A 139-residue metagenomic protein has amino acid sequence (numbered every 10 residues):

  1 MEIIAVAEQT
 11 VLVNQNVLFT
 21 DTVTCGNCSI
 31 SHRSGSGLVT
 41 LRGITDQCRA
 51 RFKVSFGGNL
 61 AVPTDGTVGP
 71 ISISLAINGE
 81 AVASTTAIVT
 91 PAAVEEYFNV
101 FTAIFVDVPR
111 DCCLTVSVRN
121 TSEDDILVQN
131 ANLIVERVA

Functional and structural regions predicted by a protein language model:
M1-A139: Extracellular jelly-roll beta-sandwich "head" domains, especially the C-terminal globular C1q domain
